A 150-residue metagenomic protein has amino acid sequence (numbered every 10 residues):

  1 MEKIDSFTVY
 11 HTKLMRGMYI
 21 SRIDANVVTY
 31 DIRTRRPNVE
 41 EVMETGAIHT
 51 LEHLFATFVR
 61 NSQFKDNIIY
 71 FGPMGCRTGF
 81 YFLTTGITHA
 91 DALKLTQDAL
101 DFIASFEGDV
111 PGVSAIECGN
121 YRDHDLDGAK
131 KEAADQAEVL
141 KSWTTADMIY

Functional and structural regions predicted by a protein language model:
M1-T29, R60-P73, R77-Y81, W143-A146: Non-catalytic beta-strand/loop surface segments
V27-R60, Y70-F71: Active/ligand-binding-proximal structured segments within catalytic/core domains that scaffold catalytic residues
V42-T50, A92-A104: Extended Gly/Ser/Thr-rich low-complexity repeat segments, especially those forming or decorating extracellular
H53-F64, D98-D101, S105: Short, intrinsically disordered, mixed-charge
I68-D101: M16 family metallopeptidases and their MPP-like homologs
A104-Y121: Conserved short beta-strand edge segments in small beta-sheet-based binding/regulatory domains
N120-T144: Short, low-order "capping/linker" segments at domain edges
M148-Y150: Sequence termini and other peripheral, non-core segments
